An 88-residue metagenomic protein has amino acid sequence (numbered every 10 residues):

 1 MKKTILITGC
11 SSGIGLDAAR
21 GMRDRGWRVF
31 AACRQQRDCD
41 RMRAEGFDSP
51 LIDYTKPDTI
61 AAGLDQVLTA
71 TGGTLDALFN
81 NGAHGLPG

Functional and structural regions predicted by a protein language model:
T8, L75-A83: Rossmann-fold scaffold of SDR-type NAD(P)-dependent oxidoreductases
S11-S12: Conserved glycine-rich cofactor-binding loop
G15-L16: N-terminal Rossmann-fold NAD(P) dinucleotide-binding loop
M22: Aromatic pocket-lining residues of Rossmann-like dinucleotide-binding sites
R25-D40: Conserved glycine-rich Rossmann-like NAD(P)H-binding loop of the short-chain dehydrogenase/reductase
E45-D58: Rossmann-fold cofactor-recognition segment
T55-A70: Conserved Rossmann-fold cofactor-binding substructure of NAD(P)-dependent oxidoreductases
G85-G88: Conserved mid-core segment of classical short-chain dehydrogenase/reductases
